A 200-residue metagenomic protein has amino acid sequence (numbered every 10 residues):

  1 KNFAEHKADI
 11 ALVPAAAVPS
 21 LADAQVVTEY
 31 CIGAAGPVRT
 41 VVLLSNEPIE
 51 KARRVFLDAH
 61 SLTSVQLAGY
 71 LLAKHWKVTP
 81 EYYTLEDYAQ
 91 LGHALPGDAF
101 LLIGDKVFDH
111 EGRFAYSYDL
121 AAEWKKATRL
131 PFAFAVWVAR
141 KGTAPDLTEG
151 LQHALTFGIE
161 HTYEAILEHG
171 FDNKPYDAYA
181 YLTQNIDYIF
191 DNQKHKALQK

Functional and structural regions predicted by a protein language model:
K1-K200: Domain-level signature for soluble enzymes in the chorismate/prephenate branch of the shikimate pathway
